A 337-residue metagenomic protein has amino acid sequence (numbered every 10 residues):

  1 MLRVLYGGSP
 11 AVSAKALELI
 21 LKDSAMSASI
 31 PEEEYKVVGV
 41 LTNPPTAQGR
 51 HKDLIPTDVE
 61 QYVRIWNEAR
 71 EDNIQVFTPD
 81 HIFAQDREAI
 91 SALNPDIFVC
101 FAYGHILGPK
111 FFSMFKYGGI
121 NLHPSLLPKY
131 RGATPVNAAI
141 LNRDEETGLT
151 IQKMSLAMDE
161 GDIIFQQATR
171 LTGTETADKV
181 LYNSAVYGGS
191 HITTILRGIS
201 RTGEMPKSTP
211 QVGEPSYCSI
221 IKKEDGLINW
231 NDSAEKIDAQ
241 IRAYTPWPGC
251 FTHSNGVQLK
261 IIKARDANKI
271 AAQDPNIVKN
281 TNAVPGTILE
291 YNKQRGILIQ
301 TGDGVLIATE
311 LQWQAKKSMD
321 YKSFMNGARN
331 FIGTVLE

Functional and structural regions predicted by a protein language model:
M1-P248, W313-A315, K322-M325, N330-E337: One-carbon transfer enzymes
L41-P44, W230-E337: An anion-binding loop in the catalytic cleft
